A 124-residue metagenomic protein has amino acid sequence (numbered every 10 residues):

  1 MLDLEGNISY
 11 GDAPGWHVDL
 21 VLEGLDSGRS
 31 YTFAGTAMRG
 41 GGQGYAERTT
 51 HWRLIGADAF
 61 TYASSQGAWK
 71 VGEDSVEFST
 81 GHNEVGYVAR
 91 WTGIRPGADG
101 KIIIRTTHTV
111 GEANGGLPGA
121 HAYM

Functional and structural regions predicted by a protein language model:
M1-E23: Surface-exposed, low-complexity/disordered Ser/Thr/Gly/Pro/Asn-rich loops and linkers
E5, P14, Y31-G35, T106: Non-transmembrane, interaction-prone segments in cytosolic or luminal domains
G15-D19, S30-T32, G86-R90, K101: Intrinsic-disorder/low-complexity, polar/charged segments enriched in Ser/Thr/Lys/Arg/Asp/Glu/Gln
L22-D26, G93-R95: Short, flexible loop/turn segments at beta-strand junctions in immunoglobulin-like and fibronectin type III
S27-G42: A short beta-strand element within beta-rich, extracytoplasmic domains of secreted/secretory-pathway proteins
M38-M124: Contiguous ligand/interfacial binding patches
